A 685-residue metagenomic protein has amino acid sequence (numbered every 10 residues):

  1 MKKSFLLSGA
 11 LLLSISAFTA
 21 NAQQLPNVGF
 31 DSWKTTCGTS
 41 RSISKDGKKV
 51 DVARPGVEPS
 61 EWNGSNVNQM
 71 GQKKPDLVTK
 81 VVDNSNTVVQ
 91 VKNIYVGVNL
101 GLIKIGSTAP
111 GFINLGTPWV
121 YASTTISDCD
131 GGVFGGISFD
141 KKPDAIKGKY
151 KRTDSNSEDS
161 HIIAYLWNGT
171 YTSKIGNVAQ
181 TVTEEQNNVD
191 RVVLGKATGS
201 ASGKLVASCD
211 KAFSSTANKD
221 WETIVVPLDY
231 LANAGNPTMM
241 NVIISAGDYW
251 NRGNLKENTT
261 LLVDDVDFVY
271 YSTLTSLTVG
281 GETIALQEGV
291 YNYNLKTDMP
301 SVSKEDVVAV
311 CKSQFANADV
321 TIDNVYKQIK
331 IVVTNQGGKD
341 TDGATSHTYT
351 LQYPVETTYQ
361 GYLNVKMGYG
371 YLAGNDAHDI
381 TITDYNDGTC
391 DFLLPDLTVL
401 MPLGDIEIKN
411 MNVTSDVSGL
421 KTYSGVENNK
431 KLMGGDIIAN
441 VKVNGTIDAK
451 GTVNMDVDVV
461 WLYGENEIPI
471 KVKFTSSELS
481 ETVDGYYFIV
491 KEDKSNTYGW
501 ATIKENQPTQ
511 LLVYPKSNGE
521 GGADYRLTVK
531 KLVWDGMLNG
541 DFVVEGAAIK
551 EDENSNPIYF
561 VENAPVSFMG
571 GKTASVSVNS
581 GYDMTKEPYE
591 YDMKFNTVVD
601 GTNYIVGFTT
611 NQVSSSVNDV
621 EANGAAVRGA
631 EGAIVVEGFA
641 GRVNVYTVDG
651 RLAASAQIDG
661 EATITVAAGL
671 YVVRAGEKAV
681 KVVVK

Functional and structural regions predicted by a protein language model:
N21-N66: Extracellular carbohydrate-recognition regions
Q23, L262-D267, V355-L363, D376 (+5 more regions): Edge beta-strand at a domain terminus
N27, N218-D220, G235-P237, D248-Y270: Extracellular carbohydrate recognition
V67, L372-K409, G499-V543: N-terminal glycine/threonine-rich, aromatic-flanked beta-hairpin/loop signature
K142, T357, D484-F488, G660-A662 (+1 more regions): A glycine-anchored, Pro-Gly-centered beta-turn/N-cap motif
S173-P237: Extracellular carbohydrate recognition and processing domains and analogous Trp-centered ligand-binding platforms
Y271-E356: Beta-rich interaction/scaffold domains
S616-K685: C-terminal outer-membrane/trafficking sorting elements
